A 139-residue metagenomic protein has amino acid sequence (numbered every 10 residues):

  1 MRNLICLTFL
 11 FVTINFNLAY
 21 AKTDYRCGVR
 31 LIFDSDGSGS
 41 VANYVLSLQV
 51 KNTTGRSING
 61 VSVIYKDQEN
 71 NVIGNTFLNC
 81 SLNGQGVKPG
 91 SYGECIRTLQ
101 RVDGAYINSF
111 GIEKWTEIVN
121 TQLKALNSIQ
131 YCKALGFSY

Functional and structural regions predicted by a protein language model:
L4-I14: Sec-dependent N-terminal signal peptides
Y20-N43: Low-complexity, acidic Ser/Thr/Pro/Gly-rich terminal tails and inter-domain linkers that flank the onset of structured
N43-S47, S91-E94: Intrinsic-disorder/low-complexity, polar/charged segments enriched in Ser/Thr/Lys/Arg/Asp/Glu/Gln
V45, S57-S62, I118-N120, I129: Exposed beta-strand and adjacent loop surfaces of beta-rich binding modules that mediate intermolecular recognition
L48-T54: Asparagine-centered strand-capping/turn motif at beta-strand->loop junctions
G55-I73: Short acidic, flexible loop segments centered on an aromatic residue
N71-Y106: Intrinsically disordered, low-complexity Pro/Gly/Ser/Thr-rich segments with frequent PxxP/GP/PP motifs and embedded
E94-Y139: Terminal connector regions
